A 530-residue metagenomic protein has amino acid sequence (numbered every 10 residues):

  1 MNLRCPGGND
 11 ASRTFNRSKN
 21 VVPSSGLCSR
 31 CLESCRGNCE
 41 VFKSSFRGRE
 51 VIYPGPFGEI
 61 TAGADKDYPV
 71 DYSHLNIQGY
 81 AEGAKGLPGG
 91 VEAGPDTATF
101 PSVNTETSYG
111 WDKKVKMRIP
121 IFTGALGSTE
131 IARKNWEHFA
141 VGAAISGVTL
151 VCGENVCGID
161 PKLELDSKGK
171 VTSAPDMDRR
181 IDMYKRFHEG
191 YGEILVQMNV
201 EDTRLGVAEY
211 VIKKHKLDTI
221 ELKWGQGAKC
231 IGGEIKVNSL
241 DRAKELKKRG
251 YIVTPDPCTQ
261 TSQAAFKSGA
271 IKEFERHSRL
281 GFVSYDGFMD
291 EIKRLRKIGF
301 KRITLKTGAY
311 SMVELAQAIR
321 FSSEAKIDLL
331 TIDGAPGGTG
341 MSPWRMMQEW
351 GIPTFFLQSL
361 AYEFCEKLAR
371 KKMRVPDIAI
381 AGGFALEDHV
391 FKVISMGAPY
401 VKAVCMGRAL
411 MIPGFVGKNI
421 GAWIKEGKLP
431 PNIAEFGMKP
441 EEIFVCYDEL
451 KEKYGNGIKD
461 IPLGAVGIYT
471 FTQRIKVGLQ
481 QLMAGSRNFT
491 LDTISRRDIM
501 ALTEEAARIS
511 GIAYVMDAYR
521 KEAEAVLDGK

Functional and structural regions predicted by a protein language model:
M1-L3, G7, K267-K451: Glycine-rich phosphate/ribose-binding loops and adjacent secondary-structure elements that form binding surfaces
N2-I119, I131-A144, T149, P161-K162 (+6 more regions): Conserved, well-structured core domains of diverse proteins
G8, S34, S146, F187 (+6 more regions): Change "in soluble alpha/beta enzymes" to "in soluble alpha/beta proteins
S25, S29, R133, E137 (+6 more regions): Electropositive phosphate-/nucleotide-binding environments in soluble metabolic enzymes
T123, A143, L330, V393 (+1 more regions): Conserved, mostly hydrophobic/aromatic
A125, E130-S322: Active-site-facing alpha/beta catalytic cores
K185-K214, C365-A379, A385, E442-P462 (+1 more regions): Electropositive, surface-exposed helix/loop patches at the edges of structured domains that serve as adaptable
K371, A385-R520, E524-A525, G529-K530: Gly/Ser/Thr/Ala-enriched C-terminal appendages of enzymes
